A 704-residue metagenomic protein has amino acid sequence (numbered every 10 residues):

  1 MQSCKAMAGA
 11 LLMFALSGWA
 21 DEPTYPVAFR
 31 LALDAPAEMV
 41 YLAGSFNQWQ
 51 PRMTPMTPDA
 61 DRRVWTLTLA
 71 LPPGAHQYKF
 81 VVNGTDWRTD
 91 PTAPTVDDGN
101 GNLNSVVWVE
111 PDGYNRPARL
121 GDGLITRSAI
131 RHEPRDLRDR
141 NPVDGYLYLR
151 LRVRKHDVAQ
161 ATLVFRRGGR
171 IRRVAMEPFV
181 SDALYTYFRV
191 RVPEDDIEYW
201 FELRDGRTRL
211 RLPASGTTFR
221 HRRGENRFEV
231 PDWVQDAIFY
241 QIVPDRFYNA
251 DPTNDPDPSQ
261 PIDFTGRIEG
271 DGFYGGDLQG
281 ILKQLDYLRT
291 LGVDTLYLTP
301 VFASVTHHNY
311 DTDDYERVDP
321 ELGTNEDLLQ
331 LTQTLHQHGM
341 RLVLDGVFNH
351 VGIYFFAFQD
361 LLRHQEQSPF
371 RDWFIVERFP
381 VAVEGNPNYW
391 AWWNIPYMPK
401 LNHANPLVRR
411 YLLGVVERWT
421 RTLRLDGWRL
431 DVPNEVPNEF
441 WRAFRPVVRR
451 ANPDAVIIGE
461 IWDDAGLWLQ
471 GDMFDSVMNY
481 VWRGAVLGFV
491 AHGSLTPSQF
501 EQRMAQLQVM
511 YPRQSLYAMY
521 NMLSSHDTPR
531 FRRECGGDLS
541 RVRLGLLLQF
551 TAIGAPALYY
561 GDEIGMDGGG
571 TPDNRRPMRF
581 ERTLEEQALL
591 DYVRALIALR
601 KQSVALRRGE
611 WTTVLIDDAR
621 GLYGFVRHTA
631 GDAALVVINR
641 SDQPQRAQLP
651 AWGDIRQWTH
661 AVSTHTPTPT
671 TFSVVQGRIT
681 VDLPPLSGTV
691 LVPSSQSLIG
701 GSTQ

Functional and structural regions predicted by a protein language model:
D21-A75, N83-E110, R154-D195, E202-G216: Aromatic-rich carbohydrate-binding modules that target alpha-glucans
P23-A32, L103-D157, R220, E229-V230: Non-catalytic, glycine-rich low-complexity segments
P72-G74, D195-I197, G609-E610, R656: A glycine-anchored, Pro-Gly-centered beta-turn/N-cap motif
Q77, S673-G701: C-terminal beta-strand-rich structural cap/linker in extracellular carbohydrate-active enzymes
Y148-R150, L615-W652: Carbohydrate-binding surface patches
A237-F239, V243-T295, V301-T422, F444-R450 (+1 more regions): Substrate-binding/active-site clefts of carbohydrate-active enzymes
L329-R341, H350, F355-Q365, R421 (+8 more regions): Active-site-proximal helices and loops of the catalytic beta/alpha 8
G471, S476, Y520-S524, P529-L539 (+1 more regions): Aromatic/acidic polysaccharide-binding cleft in carbohydrate-active enzymes
